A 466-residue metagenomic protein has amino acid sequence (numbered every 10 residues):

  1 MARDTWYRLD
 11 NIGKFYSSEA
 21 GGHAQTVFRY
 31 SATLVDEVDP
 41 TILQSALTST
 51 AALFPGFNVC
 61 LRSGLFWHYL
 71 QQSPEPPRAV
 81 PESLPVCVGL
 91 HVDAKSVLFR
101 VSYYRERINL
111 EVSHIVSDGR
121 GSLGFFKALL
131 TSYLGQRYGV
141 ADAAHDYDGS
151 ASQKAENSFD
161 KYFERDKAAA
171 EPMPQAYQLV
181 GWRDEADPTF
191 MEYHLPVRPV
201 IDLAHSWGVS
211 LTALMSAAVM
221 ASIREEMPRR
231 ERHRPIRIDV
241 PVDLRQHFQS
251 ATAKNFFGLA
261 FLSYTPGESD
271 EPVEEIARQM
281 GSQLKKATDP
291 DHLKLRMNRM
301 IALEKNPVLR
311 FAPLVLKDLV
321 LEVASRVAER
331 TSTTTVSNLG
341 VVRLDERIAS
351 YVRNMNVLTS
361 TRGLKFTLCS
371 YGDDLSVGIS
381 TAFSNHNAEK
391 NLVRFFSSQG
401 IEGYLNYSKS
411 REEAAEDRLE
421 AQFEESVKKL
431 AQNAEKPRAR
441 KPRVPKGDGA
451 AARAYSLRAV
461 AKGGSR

Functional and structural regions predicted by a protein language model:
M1-F66, E75-R100, E225-R466: Acyl-thioester-dependent acyl-group transfer interface
M1-I12, V116-G124, A128-D202, Q399-K441 (+1 more regions): Non-catalytic, low-complexity flexible loops and terminal extensions
R29, E111, G181-R183, A204: A short, mixed-charge helix-start or loop-turn motif at secondary-structure junctions
T33, V88-G135, G139, H145-S158 (+1 more regions): Histidine-centered acyl-transfer/condensation active-site motif and its immediate structural neighborhood
V35-L53, E111-K127, E192-P228, V377-T381 (+1 more regions): Acyl activation and transfer enzymes in specialized metabolism, enriched for ANL adenylate-forming modules
L70: Conserved catalytic core of two-metal-ion nucleotidyltransferases
I108, L211, I236: Alpha-helical scaffolds flanking conserved acidic
L129, Y133-R137, I223, L284 (+1 more regions): Short, well-ordered alpha-helical segments in soluble proteins
